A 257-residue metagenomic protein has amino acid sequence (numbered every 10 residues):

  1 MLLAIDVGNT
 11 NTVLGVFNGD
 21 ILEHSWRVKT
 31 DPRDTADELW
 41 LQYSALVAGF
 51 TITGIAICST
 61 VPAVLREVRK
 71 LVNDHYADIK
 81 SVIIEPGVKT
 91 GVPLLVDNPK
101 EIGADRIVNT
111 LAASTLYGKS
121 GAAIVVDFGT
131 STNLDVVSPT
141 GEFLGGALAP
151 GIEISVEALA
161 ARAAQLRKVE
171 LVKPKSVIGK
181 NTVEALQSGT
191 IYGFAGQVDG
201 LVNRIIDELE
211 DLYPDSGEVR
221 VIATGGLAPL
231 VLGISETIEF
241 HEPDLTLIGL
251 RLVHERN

Functional and structural regions predicted by a protein language model:
M1-A4, S155-N257: ATP-binding/phosphotransfer module of carbohydrate and carboxylate kinases, centering on a glycine-rich
L2-D6, A56, A123-D127, I222: Short glycine-aspartate micro-motif
L2-F50, G141-R167, K173-S176: Short glycine-rich, Thr/Ser-proximal phosphate-binding strand/loop in the N-terminal lobe of ATP-dependent enzymes
H24, Y76-I84, F143-L148, E239-L247: Short hydrophobic/aromatic-enriched beta-strand-loop microsegments
W40-G54, H75, L201-E218: Phosphate/pyrophosphate-binding loops at sites that engage ATP/ADP/AMP, CoA/4′-phosphopantetheine, polyphosphate
T51-V61, K80-I83, E210-G226: Short glycine-rich phosphate-binding loop at a beta-alpha junction
A63-L71: N-terminal/domain-start alpha-helical segments
D78-V82, V88-R162, Y192-R204: Phosphate-binding/catalytic loop of phosphoryl-transfer enzymes
